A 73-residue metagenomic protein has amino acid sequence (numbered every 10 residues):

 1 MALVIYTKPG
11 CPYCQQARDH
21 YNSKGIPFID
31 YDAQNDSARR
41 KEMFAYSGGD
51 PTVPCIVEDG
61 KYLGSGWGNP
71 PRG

Functional and structural regions predicted by a protein language model:
M1-I29: Local sequence-structure signature of Cys/Sec-based thiol-disulfide redox active-site neighborhoods
P12, N35, L63: Glycine-/small-residue-rich active-site loops that bind phosphorylated ligands and cofactors
D32-D50: Thioredoxin-like thiol-disulfide oxidoreductase module
S47-V57, W67: Structural micro-motif
E58-G73: Non-catalytic, surface beta->alpha helical segment in thiol-disulfide oxidoreductase systems
